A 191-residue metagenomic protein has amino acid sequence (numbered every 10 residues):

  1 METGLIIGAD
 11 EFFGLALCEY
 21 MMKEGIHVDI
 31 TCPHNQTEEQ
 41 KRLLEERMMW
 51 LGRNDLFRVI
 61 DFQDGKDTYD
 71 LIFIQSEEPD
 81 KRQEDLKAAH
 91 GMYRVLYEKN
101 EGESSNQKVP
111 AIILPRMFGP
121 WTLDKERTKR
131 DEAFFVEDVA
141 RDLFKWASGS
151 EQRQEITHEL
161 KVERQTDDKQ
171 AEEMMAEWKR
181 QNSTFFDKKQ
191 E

Functional and structural regions predicted by a protein language model:
M1-G65: N-terminal Rossmann/SDR dinucleotide-binding element
L17, L143-S150, M175, K179-N182: Hydrophobic "lid"/C-terminal helical patch of Rossmann-like NAD(P)-dependent dehydrogenase/epimerase domains
G25, N54-D55, K66-L71, A88-G91 (+2 more regions): Short, well-ordered alpha-helix to beta-strand connector turns
Q36-R42, D80-Q83, E101-S104: Short, charged/polar "capping" segments at the starts of alpha-helices and the immediately preceding loops
D64-N100: NAD(P)-cofactor binding segment of oxidoreductase domains
G91-W121: Conserved beta-loop-beta element that borders a ligand/cofactor-binding pocket
P120, D131-K161: Alpha-helical substrate-binding/gating segment
L160-E191: C-terminal amphipathic/interface module of NAD(P)-dependent oxidoreductases and related NAD-binding regulators
